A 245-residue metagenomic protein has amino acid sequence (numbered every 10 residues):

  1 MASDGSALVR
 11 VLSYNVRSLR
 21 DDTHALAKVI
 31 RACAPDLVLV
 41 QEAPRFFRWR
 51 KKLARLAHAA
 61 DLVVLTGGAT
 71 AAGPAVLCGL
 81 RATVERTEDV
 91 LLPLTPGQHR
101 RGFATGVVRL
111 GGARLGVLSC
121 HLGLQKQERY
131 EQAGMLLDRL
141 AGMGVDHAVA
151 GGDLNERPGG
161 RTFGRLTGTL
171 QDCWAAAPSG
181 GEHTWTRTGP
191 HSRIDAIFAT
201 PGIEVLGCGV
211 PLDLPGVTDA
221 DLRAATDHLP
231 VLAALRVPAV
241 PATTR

Functional and structural regions predicted by a protein language model:
M1-H58, P74, A239-R245: N-terminal, active-site-proximal structural segment of metallo-dependent hydrolase catalytic domains
A2-V11, C78-V84, Q98-S119, I203 (+1 more regions): Beta-strand-turn-beta hairpins that frame and shape the catalytic cleft of phosphate-ester-processing enzymes
V16, A43, C120-L122, G152-L154 (+1 more regions): Active-site metal-binding loops of divalent metal-dependent hydrolases
L37, E42-R114, G207-L212: Structured beta-strand-rich core segments of catalytic domains in phosphoester-bond hydrolases
V38-Q41, L65-G67, L77, V149-D153 (+2 more regions): Active-site neighborhood of phospho(di)ester-bond hydrolases with catalytic His/Asp-centered motifs
T87-E88, T95, A141-D146, E156-R245: Metal-dependent phosphoester-hydrolase catalytic domains
V90-L94, S119-Q127: Surface-exposed cleft-lining segments at the edges of enzyme active sites
V107, G116, Y130-L154, T162-F163: His/acidic metal-ligating clusters that form di-metal
